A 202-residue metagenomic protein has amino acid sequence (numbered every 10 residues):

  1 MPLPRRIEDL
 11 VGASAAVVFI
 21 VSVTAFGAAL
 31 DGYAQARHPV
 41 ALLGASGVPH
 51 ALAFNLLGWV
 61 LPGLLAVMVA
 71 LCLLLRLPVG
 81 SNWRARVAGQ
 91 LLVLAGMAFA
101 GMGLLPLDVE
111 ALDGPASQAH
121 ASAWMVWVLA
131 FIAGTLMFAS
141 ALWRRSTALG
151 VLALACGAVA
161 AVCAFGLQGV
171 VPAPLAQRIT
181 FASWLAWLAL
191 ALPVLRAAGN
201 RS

Functional and structural regions predicted by a protein language model:
L3-Y33, H38-P39, L43-A198: Hydrophobic, aromatic-enriched alpha-helical segments typical of multi-pass transmembrane helices
N200-S202: Short, highly charged, low-complexity non-transmembrane loops/tails of multi-pass membrane proteins
